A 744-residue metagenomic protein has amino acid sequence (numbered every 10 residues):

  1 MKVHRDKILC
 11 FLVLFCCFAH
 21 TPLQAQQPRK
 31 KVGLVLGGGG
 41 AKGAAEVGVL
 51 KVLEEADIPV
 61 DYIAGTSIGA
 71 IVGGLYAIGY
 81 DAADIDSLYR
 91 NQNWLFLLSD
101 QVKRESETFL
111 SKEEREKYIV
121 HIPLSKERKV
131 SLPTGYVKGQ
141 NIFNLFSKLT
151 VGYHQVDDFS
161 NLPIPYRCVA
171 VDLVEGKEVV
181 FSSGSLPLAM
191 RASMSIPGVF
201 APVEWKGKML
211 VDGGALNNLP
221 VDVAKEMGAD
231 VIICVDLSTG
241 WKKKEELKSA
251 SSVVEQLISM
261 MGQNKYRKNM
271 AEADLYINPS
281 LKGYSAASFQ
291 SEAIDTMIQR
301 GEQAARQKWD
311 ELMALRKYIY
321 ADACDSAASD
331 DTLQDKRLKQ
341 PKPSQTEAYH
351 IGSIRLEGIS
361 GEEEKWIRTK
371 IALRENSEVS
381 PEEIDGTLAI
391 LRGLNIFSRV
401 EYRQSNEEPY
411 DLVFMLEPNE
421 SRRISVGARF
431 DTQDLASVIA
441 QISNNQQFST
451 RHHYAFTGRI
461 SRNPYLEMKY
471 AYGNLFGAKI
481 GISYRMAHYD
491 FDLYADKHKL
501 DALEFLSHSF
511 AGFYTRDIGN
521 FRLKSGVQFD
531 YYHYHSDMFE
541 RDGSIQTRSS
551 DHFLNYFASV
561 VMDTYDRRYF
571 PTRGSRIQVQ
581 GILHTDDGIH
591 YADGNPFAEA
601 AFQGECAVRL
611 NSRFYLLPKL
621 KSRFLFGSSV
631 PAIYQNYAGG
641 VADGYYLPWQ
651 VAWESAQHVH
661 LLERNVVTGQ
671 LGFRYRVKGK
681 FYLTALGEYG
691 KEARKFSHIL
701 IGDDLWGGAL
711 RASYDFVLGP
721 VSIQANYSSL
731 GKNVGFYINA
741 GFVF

Functional and structural regions predicted by a protein language model:
M1-R29: Bacterial Sec-dependent N-terminal signal peptides
A25-T66, G74-E382, G386-A389, G393-E401 (+2 more regions): Patatin-like phospholipase
P381-T387, G393, R399-Y565, Y569 (+4 more regions): Gram-negative/organellar outer-membrane beta-barrel architecture
R423-A428, Y556-V561, Y565-K678: C-terminal outer-membrane beta-barrel translocator/porin domains of Gram-negative envelope proteins and their
R485-Y489, D530-Y532, V579-G588, R623-L625 (+1 more regions): Short glycine-rich beta-strand segments
G526, L617-K621, T684-L686: Outer-envelope exported proteins of Gram-negative bacteria
G672-L705: C-terminal hydrophobic structural anchor segments that stabilize assembly/packing rather than catalytic chemistry
